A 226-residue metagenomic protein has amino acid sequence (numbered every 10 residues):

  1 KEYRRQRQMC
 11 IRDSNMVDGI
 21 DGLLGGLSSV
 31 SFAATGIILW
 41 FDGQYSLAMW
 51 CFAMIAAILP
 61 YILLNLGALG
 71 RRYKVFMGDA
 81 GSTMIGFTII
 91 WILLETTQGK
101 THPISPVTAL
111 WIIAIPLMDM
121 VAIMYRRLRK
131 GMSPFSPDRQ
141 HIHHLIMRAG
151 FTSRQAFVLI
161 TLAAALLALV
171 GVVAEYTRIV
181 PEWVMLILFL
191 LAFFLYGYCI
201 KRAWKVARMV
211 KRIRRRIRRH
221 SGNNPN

Functional and structural regions predicted by a protein language model:
K1-R7, I11: Single conserved hydrophobic/aromatic residue that forms the stacking wall/gate of nucleotide- or nucleobase-binding
E2, N224-P225: N-terminal cationic leader/targeting segments used for protein routing and processing
D13-M16, L145: Residue-level recognition of specific faces of alpha-helices
M16-L24: RNA/tRNA-interacting regions in translation and RNA-turnover enzymes
L23-A149, S153-G222: Alpha-helical transmembrane segments
